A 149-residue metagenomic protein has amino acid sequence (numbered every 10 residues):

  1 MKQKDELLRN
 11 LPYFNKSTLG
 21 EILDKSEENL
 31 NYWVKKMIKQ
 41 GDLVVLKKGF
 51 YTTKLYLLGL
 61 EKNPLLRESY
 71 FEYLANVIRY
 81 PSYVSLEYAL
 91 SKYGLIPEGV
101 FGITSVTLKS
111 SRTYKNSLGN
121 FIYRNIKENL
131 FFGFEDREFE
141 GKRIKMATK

Functional and structural regions predicted by a protein language model:
M1-I78: Short beta-edge/loop segments at beta->alpha junctions of small alpha/beta modules that act as binding/recognition
L55-K149: Nucleic-acid-binding surface
